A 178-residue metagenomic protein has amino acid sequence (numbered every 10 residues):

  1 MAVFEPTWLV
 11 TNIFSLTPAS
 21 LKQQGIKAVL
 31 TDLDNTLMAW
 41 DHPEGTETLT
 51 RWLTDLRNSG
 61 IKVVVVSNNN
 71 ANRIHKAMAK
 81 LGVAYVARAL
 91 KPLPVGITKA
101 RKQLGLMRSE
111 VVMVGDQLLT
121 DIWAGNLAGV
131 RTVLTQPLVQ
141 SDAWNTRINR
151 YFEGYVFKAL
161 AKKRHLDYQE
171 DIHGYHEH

Functional and structural regions predicted by a protein language model:
A2-T31, H42-P43, T50-K62, V66 (+2 more regions): Asp-based, Mg2+/Mn2+-dependent phosphohydrolase catalytic module
